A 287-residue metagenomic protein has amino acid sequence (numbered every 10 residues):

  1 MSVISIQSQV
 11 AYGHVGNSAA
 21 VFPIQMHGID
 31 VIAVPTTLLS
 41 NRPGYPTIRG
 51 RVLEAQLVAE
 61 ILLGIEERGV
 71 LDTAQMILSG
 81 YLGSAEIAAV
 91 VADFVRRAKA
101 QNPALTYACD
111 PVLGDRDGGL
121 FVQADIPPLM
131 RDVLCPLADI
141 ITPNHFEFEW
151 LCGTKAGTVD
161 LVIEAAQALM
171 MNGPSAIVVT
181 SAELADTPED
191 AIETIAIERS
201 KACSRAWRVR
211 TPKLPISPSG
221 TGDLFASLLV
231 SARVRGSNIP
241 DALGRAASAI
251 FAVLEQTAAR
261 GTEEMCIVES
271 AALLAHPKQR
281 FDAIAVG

Functional and structural regions predicted by a protein language model:
M1-L120, A271-G287: Conserved N-terminal subdomain of the carbohydrate kinase-like
S2-I4, I29-I32, Q75-M76, L105-T106 (+5 more regions): Structural motif
V10, T37-L39, G83, L113-D115 (+4 more regions): Glycine-rich beta-alpha junction loops
A11, R205-G220: Short pre-catalytic strand/loop immediately N-terminal to key active-site residues, enriched for Gly-Thr
I29, L63-L71, R96, A100 (+8 more regions): Generic secondary-structure signature for well-ordered alpha-helical cores
V122-A206, S237-P240: Conserved phosphate/ATP/ADP-binding segment of small-molecule kinases
E149-W150, I216-I239, L243: Short, small-residue alpha-helix embedded
P240-G287: Charged C-terminal helix
